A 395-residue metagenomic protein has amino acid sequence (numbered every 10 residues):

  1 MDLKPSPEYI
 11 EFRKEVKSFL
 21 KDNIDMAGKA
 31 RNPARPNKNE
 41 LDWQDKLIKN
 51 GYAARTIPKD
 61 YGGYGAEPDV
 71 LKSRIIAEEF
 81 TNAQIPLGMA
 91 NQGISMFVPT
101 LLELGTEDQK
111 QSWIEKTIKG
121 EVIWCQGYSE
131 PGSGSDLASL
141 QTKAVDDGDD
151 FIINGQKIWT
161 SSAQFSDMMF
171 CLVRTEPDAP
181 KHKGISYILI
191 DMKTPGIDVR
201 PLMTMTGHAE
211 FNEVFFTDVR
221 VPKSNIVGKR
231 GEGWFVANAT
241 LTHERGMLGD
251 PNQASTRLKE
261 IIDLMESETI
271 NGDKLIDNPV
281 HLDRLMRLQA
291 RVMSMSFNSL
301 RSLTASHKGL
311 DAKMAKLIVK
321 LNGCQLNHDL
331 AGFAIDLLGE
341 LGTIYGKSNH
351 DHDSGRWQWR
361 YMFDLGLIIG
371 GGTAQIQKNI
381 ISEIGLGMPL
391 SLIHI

Functional and structural regions predicted by a protein language model:
P7, I197-S296, L367: Glycine-rich beta->alpha junctions and the first turn(s) of the following alpha-helix
G28-R35, I270, P279, M293-N349: C-terminal helix-coil-helix/basic helical segment that borders enzyme active sites and/or dimer interfaces and provides
K49-Q111, E115-E121, S162-M168, V292 (+4 more regions): Internal helix-loop-helix
G120-Y128: A short, Trp-centered hydrophobic/proline-enriched beta-strand micro-motif
T142-V145: A structural signal for short hydrophobic beta-strand segments in well-ordered beta-sheet cores
D150, N154-R200: A short core secondary-structure module
I344-I380: Internal helix-turn-beta structural module
I393-I395: Conserved small/polar residues in nucleotide/adenosyl-binding loops
